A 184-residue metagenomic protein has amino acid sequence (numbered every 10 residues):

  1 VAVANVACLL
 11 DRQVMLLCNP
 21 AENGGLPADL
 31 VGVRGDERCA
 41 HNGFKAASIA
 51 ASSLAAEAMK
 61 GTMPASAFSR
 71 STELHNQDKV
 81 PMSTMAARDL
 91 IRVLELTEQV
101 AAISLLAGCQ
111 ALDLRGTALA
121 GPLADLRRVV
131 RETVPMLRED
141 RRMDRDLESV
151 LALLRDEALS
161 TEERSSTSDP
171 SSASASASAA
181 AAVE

Functional and structural regions predicted by a protein language model:
V1-D169, A179-E184: C-terminal auxiliary extensions adjacent to catalytic cores
S174-S178: Compositionally biased low-complexity segments enriched in histidine and/or tyrosine
